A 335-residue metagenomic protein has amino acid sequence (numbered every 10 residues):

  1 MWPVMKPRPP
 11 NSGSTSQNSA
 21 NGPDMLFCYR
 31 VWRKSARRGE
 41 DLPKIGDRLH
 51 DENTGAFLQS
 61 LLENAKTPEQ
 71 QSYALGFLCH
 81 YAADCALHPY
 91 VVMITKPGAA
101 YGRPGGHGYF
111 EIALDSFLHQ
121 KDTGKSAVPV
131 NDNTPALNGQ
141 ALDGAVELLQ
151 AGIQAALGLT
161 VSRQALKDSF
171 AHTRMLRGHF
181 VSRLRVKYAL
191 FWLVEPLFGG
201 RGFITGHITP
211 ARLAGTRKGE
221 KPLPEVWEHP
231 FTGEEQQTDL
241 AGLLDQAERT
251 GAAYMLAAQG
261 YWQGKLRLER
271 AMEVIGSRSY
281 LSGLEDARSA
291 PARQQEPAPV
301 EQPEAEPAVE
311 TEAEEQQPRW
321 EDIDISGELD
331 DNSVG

Functional and structural regions predicted by a protein language model:
M1-A74, A82-G335: N-terminal leader/auxiliary helical segments
C79: Phosphate/nucleotide-binding catalytic core
